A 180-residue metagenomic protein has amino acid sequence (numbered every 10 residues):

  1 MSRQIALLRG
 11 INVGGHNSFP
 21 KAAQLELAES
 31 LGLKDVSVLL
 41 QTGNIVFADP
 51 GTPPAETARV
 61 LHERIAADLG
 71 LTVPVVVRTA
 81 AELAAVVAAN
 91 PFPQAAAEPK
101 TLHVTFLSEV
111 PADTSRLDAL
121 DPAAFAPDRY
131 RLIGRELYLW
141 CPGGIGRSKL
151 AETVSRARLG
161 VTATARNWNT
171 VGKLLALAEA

Functional and structural regions predicted by a protein language model:
S2-T42, V46-A180: Surface-exposed, charge/polar-rich loops and edge strands
